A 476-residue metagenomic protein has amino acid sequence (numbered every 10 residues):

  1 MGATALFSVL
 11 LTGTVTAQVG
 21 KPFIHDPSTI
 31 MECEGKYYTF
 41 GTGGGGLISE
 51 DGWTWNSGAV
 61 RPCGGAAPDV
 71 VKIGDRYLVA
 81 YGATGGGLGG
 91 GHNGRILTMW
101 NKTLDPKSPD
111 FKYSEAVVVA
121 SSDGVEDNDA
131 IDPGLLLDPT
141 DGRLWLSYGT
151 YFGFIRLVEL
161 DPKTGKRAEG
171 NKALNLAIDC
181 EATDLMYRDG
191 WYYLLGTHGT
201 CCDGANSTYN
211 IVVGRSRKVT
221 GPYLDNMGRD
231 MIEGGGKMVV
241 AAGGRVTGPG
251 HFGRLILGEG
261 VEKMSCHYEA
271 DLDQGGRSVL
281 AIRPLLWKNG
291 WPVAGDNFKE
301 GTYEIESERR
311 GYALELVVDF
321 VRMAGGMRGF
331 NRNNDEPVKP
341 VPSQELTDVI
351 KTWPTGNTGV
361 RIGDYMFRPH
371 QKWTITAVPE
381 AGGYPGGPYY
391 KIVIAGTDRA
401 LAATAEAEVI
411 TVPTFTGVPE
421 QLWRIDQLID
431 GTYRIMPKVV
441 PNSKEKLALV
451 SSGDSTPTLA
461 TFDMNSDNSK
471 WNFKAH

Functional and structural regions predicted by a protein language model:
M1-T16: Fungal secretory targeting signals
V15-Q344, D364-Y389, V418-M436, K446 (+1 more regions): Carbohydrate-active catalytic/glycan-binding domains of CAZyme proteins, especially the secreted or lumenal ectodomains
E269, V450-T461: Low-complexity, intrinsically disordered Gly/Pro/Thr-rich segments
E308-V321, A395-E408, N442-S455: Extracellular/lumenal glycan-associated surfaces
M327-F330, L346, I350-W353, L401 (+1 more regions): Hydrophobic/aromatic hotspots within intrinsically disordered, low-complexity regions
S343-M366: Intrinsically disordered, low-complexity acidic Ser/Thr-rich regulatory segments
N357-D364, V409-T414, T458-T461: Aromatic-rich beta-strand patches that line glycan-recognition/binding surfaces of extracellular proteins
Y390, G396-T416, L422: Long, charged/polar, surface-exposed segments that mediate recognition or autoinhibition
